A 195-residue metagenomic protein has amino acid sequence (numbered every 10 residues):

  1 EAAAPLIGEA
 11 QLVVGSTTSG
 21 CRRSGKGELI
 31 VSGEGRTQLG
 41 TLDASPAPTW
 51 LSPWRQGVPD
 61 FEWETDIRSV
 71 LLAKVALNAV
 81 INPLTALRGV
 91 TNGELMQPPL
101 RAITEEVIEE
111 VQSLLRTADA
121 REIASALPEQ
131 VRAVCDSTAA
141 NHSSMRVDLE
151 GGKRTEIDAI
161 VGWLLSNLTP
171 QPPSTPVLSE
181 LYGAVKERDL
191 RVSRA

Functional and structural regions predicted by a protein language model:
E1-E28: Rossmann-like NAD(P)(H) cofactor-binding subdomain of soluble oxidoreductases
I7-A10, G57-P59, T169-P170: Short glycine/proline-enriched coil/turn segments at helix->beta-strand junctions
S16-T18, G33, D43, T65: Residues at the C-termini of beta-strands that transition into short coil/loop
G27-W54, R101: Short beta-strand and adjoining strand-loop segment in the mid-core of the Rossmann-like NAD(P)-dependent dehydrogenase
E28-Q38, A86-M96, N141-G151: Helix-loop-beta segment of a Rossmann-like dinucleotide-binding subdomain
A47-P83, Q130: FAD/FMN-dependent oxidoreductases across multiple families
R68-Q112: Active-site-proximal catalytic alpha-helix in oxidoreductases
E105-A195: NAD(P)-dependent Rossmann-like dehydrogenase/reductase catalytic/cofactor-binding core
